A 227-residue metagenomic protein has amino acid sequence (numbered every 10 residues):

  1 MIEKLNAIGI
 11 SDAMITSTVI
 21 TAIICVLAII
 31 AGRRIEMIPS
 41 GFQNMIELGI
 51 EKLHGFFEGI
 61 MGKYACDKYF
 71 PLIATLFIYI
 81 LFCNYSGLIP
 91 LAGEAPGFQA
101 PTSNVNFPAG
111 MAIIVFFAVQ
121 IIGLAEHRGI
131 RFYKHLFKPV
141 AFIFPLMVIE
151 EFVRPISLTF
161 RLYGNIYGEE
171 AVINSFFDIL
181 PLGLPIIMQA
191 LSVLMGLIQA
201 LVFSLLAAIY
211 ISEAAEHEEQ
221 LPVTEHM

Functional and structural regions predicted by a protein language model:
M1-M227: Selective transmembrane helix interface/packing segments
